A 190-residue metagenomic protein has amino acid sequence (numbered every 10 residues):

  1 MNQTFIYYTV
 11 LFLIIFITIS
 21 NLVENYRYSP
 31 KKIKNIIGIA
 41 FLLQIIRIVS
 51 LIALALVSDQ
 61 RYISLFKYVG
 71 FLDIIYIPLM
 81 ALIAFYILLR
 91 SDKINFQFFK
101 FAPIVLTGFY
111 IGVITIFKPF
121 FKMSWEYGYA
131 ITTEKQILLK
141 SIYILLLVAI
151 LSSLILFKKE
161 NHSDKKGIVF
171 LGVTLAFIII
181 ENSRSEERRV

Functional and structural regions predicted by a protein language model:
M1, A55-F66, K122-T132: Membrane-interface interhelical loops and short amphipathic "cap" helices that link adjacent transmembrane segments
M1-I17, K135-I144: Hydrophobic transmembrane alpha-helical segments in integral membrane proteins
V10-I17, I33-V57, Y76, Y110 (+1 more regions): Hydrophobic alpha-helical transmembrane segments of multi-pass membrane proteins
T18-Y26, L51-I63, Y68-P103: Internal transmembrane alpha-helix with an interfacial aromatic "cap," most often the third helix
V23-I39, Y86-F99, L154-G167: Membrane-interface helix-boundary motifs at transmembrane edges
L88-A149: Membrane-proximal helix-loop-helix units in multi-pass membrane proteins
E134-S183: Alpha-helical membrane segments in multi-pass integral membrane proteins
R188-V190: Conserved small/polar residues in nucleotide/adenosyl-binding loops
